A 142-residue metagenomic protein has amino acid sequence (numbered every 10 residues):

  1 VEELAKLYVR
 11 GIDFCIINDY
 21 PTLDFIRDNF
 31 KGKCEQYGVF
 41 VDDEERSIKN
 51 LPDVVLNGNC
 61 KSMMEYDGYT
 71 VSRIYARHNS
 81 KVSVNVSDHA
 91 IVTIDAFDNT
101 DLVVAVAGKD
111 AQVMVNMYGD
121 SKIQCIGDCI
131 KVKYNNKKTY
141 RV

Functional and structural regions predicted by a protein language model:
V1-H78, S83-N85, D95-V142: Short, glycine-biased loop/turn motifs at secondary-structure junctions and in low-complexity Ser/Thr/Pro-rich termini
